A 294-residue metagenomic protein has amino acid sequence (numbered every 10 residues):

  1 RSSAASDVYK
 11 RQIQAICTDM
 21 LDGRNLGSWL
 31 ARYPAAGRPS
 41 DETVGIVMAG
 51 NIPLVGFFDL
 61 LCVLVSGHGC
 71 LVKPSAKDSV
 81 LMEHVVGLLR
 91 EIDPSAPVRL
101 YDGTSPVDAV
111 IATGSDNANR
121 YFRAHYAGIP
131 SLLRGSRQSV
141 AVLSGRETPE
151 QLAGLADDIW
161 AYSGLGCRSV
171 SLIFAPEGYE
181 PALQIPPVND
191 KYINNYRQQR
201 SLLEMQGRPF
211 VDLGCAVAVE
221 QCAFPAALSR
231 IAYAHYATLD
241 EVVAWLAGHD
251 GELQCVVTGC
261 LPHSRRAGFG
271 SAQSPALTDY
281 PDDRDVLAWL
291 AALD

Functional and structural regions predicted by a protein language model:
S2-Y9: Short, small-residue-biased leader/transition segments that mark boundaries at the very start of proteins
G27, I52, N117-N119: Glycine-rich nucleotide phosphate-binding loop and flanking beta-alpha elements of Rossmann-like dinucleotide-binding
W29-E91: Conserved small-residue-rich beta-alpha loop and adjacent elements that most often cradle the phosphate/pyrophosphate
R32-M48, S95, Y101-P106, D116 (+2 more regions): Donor nucleotide-activated moiety binding/catalytic core segment of transferases that use nucleotide-activated donors
T43, I92-I173, E177, A276-L293: Conserved NAD(P)+-binding/catalytic subdomain of aldehyde/semialdehyde dehydrogenases
Y162-D294: NAD(P)-dependent aldehyde/semialdehyde dehydrogenase
